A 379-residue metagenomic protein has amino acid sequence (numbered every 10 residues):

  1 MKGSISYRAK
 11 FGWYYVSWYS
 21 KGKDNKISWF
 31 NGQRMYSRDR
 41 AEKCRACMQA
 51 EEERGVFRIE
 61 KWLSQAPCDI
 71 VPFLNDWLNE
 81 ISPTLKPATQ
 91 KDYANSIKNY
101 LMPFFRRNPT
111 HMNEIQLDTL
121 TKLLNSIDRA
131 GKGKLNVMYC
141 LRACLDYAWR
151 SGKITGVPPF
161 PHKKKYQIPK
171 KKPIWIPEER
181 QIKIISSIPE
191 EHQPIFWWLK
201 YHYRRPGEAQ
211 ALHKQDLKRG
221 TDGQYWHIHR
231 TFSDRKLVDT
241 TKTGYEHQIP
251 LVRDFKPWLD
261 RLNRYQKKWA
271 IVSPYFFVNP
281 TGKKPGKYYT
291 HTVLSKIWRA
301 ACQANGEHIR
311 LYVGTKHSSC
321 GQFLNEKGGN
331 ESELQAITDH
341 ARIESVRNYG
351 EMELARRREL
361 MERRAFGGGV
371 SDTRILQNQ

Functional and structural regions predicted by a protein language model:
Y7, Q33-R40, L78-D146, K153 (+2 more regions): N-terminal core-binding DNA-recognition domain of tyrosine site-specific recombinases/integrases
G12-W13, S20-D118, A270-V272: N-terminal DNA-binding module of tyrosine recombinases/phage integrases
W29-R34, I185, K236-R261, S273-I297 (+1 more regions): C-terminal catalytic core of Y-nucleophile DNA break-rejoin enzymes
G131, S186, Y265-Y275, K283-G286 (+3 more regions): Short, basic (Lys/Arg/His-rich) helix/loop patches that form interaction surfaces in the mid-to-C-terminal regions
G131-Y139, R150, I154-L212, K316: Basic, Lys/Arg- and aromatic-enriched nucleic-acid-binding interface segment
E179, L212-R264: Conserved tyrosine-mediated DNA breakage-rejoining catalytic core shared by Y-recombinases
F232-D234, E331, T338-R363: Catalytic-site neighborhood detector that most strongly recognizes the C-terminal catalytic loop/helix of tyrosine
T241-E246, R253-F255, G282-K284, E344 (+1 more regions): C-terminal secondary-structure termini that scaffold catalytic or DNA-interacting sites
